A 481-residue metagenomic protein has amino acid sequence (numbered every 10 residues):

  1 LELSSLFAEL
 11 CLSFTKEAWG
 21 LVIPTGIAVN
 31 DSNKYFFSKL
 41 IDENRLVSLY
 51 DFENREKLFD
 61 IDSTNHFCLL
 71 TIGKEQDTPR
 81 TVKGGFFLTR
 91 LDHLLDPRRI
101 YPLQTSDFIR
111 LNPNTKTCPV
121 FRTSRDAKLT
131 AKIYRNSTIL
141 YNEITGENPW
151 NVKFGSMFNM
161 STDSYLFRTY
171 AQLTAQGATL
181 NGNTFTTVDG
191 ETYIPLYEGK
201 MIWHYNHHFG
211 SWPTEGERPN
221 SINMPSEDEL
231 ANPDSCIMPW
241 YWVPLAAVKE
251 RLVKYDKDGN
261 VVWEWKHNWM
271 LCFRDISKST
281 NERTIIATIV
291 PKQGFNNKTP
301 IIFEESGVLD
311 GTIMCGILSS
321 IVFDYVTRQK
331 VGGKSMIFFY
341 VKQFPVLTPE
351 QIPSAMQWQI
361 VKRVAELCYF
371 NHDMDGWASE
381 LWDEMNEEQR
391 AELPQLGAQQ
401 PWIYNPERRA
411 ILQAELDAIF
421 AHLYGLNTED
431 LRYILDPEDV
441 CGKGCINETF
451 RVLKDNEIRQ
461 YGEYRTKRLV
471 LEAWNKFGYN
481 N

Functional and structural regions predicted by a protein language model:
L1-N481: S-adenosyl-L-methionine
